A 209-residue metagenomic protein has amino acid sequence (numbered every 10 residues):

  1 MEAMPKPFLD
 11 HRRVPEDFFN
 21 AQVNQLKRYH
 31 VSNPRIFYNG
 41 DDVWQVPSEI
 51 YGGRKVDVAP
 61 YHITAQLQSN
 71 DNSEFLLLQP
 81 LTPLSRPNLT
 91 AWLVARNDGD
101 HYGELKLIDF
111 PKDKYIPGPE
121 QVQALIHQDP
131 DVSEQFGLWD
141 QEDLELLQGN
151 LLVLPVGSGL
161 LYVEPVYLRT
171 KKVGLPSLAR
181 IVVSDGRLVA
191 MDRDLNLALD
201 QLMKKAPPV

Functional and structural regions predicted by a protein language model:
M1-V209: Accessory, solvent-exposed terminal regions and/or long lumenal/extracellular loops of proteins
